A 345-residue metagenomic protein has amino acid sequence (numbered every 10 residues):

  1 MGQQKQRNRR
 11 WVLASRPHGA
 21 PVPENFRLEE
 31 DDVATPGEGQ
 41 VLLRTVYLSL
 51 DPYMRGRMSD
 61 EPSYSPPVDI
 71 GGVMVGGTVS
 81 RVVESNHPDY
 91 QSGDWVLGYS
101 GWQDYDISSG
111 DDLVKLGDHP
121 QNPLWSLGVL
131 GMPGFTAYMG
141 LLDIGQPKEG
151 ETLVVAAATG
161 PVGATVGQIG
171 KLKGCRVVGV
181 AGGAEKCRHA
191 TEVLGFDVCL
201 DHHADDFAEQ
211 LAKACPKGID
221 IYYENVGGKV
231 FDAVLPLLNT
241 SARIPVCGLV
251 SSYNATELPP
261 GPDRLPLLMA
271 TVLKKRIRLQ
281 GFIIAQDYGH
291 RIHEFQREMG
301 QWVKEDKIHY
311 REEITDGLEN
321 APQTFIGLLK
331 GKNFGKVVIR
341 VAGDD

Functional and structural regions predicted by a protein language model:
G2-Q6, Q286-D345: C-terminal hydrophobic helical "lid"/dimerization subdomain of Rossmann-like NAD(P)H-dependent oxidoreductases
D32-L50, M58-W102: Glycine-rich beta-strand-centered segment in the early N-terminal region that forms part of a ligand/cofactor-binding
M74-R81, D89-A157: NAD(P)H dinucleotide-binding glycine-rich loop of Rossmann-like/cofactor-binding domains, especially the beta1-alpha1
W95, T152, R176, A242-R243 (+1 more regions): Short glycine-centered segments of the SAM/dcSAM-binding site in methyltransferase folds
L97, V154, L200, Y222-Y223: N-terminal Rossmann-like NAD(P) cofactor-binding module of classical short-chain dehydrogenase/reductase
L127-D205: Mid-domain Rossmann-like dinucleotide-binding core that forms the NAD(H)/NADP(H) cofactor-binding site
D206-K217: Short amphipathic alpha-helix with an adjacent loop that forms part of the alpha/beta core around
K229-I308, V341-D345: Glycine-rich phosphate-binding loop and adjacent beta-alpha segment of Rossmann(oid) nucleotide-cofactor-binding
